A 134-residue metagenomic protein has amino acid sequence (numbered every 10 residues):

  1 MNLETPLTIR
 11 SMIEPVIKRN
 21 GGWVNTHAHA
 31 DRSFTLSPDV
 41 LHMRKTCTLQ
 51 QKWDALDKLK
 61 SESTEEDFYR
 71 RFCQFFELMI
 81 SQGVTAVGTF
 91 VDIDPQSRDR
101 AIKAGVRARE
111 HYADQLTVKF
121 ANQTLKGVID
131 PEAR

Functional and structural regions predicted by a protein language model:
M1-P15: Active-site microenvironment of metallo-dependent hydrolases
I13-D39: Di-metal (Zn2+ and/or Mg2+/Mn2+) metal-binding site signature of metallo-dependent hydrolases with the MBL/beta-CASP
V24-A28, A55-K58, Q82: Single, functionally critical "micro-switch" positions that shape active/binding sites and transmembrane helices
S33-F68: Active-site gating loops and adjacent loop-to-helix segments of metal-dependent hydrolytic enzymes
V40, S61-R134: Active-site loop-helix segments enriched in His/Asp/Glu that coordinate and activate a nucleophilic water at divalent
